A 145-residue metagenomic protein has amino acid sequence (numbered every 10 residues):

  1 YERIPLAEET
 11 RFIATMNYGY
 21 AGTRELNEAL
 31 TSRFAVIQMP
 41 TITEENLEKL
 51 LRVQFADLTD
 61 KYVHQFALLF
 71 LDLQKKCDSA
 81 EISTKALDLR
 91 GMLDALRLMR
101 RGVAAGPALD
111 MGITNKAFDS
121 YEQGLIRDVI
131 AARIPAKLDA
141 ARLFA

Functional and structural regions predicted by a protein language model:
Y1-A145: C-terminal regulatory/interaction module of P-loop NTP-utilizing enzymes
